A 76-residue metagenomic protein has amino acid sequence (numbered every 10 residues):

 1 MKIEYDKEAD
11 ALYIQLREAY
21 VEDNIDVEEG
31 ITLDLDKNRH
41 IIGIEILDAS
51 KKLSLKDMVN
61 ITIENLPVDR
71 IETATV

Functional and structural regions predicted by a protein language model:
M1, D10, V27-E29, D57-V59 (+1 more regions): Generic structural motif recognizing short loop/turn segments at the entrances and edges of beta-strands
K2, K7, K37, K51-K52 (+1 more regions): Context-gated lysine
K2-V27: Structured beta-strand/loop patches that form or line metal/cofactor-binding pockets in enzymes
Y20-A49: Amphipathic, hydrophobic secondary-structure cores in small proteins
I46-V76: C-terminal structural segments of small proteins and small subunits
